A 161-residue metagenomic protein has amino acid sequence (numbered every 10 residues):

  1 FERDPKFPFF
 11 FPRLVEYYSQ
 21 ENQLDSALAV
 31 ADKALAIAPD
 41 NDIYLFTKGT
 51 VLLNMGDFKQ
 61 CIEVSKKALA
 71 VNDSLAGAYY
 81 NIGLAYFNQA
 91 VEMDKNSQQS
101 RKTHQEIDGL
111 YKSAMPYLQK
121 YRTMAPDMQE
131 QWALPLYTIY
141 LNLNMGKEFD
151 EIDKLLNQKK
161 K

Functional and structural regions predicted by a protein language model:
R3, I37, V71, M124-A125 (+1 more regions): Structural marker of alpha-solenoid helical repeat scaffolds
F7, N41, L75, M128-Q129: Residue-level recognition of tetratricopeptide repeat
F10, Y44, A78, Q131-W132: TPR alpha-solenoid repeat register
R13-L14, K48, I82, Q89 (+1 more regions): Structural register within alpha-helical repeat arrays
K33-A34, K67-A68, K120-Y121, L156: Canonical positions in the second alpha-helix
F87-Y117: Short coil/linker segments at helix-helix boundaries
